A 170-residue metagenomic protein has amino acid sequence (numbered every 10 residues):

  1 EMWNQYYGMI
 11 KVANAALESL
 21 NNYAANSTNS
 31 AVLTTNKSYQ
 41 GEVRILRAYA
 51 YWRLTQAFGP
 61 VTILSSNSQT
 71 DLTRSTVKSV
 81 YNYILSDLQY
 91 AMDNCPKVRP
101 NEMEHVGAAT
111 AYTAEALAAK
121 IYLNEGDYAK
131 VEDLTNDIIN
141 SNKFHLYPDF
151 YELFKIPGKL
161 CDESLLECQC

Functional and structural regions predicted by a protein language model:
E1-F58, T70-S79, L88-P100: Conserved, well-structured interaction surfaces
K37, L54, P60-V61, E104-Y112: Aromatic-lined, polymer-binding surfaces characteristic of secreted/periplasmic polysaccharide-degrading enzymes
T55-Q56, T62, R99, I121-D127: Short coil/turn linking the two alpha-helices of tandem helical-hairpin repeats
G59-P60, D162: Glycine-rich, flexible loop/turn motifs
S65-S68: Outer-membrane beta-barrel translocator domains and adjoining extracellular loop/strand segments of Gram-negative
Y81, Q89-P96, A108-C170: An aromatic- and glycine-enriched ligand-binding surface/loop that stacks and positions planar moieties
